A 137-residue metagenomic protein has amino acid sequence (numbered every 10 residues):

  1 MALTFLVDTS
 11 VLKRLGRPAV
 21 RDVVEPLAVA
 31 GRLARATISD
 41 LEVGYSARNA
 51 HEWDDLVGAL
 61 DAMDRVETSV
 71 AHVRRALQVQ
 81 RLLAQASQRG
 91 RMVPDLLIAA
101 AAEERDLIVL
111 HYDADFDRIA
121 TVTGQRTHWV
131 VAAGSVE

Functional and structural regions predicted by a protein language model:
M1-R35, Y45-G58, V136-E137: Short, well-structured N-terminal submotif of metal-dependent ribonuclease cores
A2-T4, A99, E103-E137: Acidic, PIN/NYN-like endoribonuclease modules and their adjacent C-terminal/linker elements
L12, D40-V43, F116-D117: A generic structural signal for short hydrophobic patches within well-formed alpha-helices
R21, D40, W53-L56, V73-A76 (+1 more regions): A general structural signal for well-ordered alpha-helical segments in protein cores
A50-D54, A84, R126-V130: Short, hinge-like loop/turn segments at secondary-structure boundaries
H51-D64, S69-A71: Active-site-proximal, substrate-binding regions of enzyme catalytic domains and RNA-binding/basic surfaces
R65-Y112: Active-site neighborhoods of divalent-metal-dependent phosphate/nucleic-acid chemistry enzymes
